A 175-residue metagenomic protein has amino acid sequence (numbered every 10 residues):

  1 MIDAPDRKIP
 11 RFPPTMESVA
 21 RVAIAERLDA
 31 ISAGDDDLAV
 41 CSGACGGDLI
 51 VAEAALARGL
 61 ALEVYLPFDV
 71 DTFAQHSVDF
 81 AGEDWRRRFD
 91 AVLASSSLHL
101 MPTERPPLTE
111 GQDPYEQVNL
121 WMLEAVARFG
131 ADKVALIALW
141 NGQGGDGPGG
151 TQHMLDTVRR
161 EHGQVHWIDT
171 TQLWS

Functional and structural regions predicted by a protein language model:
M1-S175: Acidic/glycine-enriched connector segments
